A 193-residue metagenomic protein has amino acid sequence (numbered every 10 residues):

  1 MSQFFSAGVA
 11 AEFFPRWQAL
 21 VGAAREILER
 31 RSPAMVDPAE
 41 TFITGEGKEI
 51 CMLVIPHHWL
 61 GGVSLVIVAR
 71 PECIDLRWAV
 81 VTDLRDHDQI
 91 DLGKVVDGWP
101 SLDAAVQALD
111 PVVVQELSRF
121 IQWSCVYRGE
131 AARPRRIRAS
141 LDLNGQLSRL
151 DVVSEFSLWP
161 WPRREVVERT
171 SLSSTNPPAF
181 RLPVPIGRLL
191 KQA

Functional and structural regions predicted by a protein language model:
M1-A11, P111-A193: Acidic, proline/glycine-rich low-complexity IDRs
M1-C51: N-terminal domain-onset segments
F13, I55, I74, V95 (+2 more regions): Acidic, low-complexity intrinsically disordered regions
R30-A79: Amphipathic, interaction-prone secondary-structure segments
I55-H58, A79-R85, S140-D142, V153-E155: Secondary-structure transition/turn motif
H58-V66, T82-D91, G145-R149: Short, surface-exposed beta-strand/loop "edge" segments at domain boundaries and coil↔beta transitions
C73-W78, S101, S157-E165: Short, surface-exposed linear segments at secondary-structure transitions and domain or protein termini
V81-W123: Long, charged/polar, surface-exposed segments that mediate recognition or autoinhibition
